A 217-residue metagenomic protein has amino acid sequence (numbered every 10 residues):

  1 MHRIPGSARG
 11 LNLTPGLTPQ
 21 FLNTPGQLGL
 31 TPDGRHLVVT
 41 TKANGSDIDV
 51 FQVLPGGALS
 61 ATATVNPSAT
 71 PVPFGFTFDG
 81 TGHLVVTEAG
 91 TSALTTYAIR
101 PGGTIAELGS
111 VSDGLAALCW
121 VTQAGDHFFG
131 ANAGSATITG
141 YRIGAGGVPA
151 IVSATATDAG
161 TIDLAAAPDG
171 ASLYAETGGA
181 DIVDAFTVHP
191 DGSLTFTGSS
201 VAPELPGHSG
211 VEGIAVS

Functional and structural regions predicted by a protein language model:
M1, G45-I48, S92-L94, A136-I138 (+1 more regions): Structural signal for beta-propeller blades
M1-L11, V50-A58, Y97-T104, Y141-V148 (+1 more regions): Short loop/turn segments immediately following beta-strands, especially the blade-tip and inter-blade linker loops
R3-G80, T87: Solenoidal tandem-repeat scaffolds enriched in leucines and small polar residues
N12-P19, S60-P67, A106-S112, A150-A156 (+1 more regions): A short beta-strand motif characteristic of beta-propeller blades
T18-R35, P67-L84, V111-F128, T155-S172 (+1 more regions): Beta-rich, blade/repeat-based domains predominating in secreted/periplasmic proteins but also intracellular
V38-V39, V86, G130, A175: Residue position within the beta-strands of beta-propeller blades
K42-A43, V53, A89-G90, I99 (+3 more regions): Short loop/turn segments immediately following the C-termini of beta-strands
G178-S217: Blade-level signature of beta-propeller repeat domains, shared across WD40, Kelch, NHL, RCC1 and BNR/Asp-box propellers
